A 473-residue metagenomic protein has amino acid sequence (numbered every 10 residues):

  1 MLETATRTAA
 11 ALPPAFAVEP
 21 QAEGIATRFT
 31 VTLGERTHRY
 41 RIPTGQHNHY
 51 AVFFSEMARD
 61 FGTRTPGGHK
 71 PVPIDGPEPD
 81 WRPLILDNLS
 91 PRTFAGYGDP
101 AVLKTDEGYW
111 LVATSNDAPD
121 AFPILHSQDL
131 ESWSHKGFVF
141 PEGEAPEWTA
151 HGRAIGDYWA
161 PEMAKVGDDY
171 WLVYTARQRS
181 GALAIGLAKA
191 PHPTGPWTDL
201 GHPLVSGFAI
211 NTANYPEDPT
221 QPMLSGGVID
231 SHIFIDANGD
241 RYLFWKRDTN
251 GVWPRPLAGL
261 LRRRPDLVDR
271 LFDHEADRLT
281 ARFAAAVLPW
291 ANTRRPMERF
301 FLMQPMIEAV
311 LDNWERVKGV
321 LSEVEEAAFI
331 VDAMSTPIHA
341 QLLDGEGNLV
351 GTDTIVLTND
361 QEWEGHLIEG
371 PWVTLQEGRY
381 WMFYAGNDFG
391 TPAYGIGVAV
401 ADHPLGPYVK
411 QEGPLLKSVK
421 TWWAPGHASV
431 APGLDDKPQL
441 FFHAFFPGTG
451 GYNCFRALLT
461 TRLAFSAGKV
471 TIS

Functional and structural regions predicted by a protein language model:
L2-E3, A11-G24, R28-S473: Carbohydrate-active catalytic/glycan-binding domains of CAZyme proteins, especially the secreted or lumenal ectodomains
